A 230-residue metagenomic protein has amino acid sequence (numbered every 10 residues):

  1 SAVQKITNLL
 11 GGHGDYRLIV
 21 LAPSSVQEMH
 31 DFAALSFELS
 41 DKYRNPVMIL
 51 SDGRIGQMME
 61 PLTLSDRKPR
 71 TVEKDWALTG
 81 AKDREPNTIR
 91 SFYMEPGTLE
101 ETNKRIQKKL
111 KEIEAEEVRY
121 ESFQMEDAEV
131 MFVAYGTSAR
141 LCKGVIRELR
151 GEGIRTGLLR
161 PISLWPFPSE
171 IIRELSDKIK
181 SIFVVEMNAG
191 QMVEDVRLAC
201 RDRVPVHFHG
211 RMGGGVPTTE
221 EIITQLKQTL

Functional and structural regions predicted by a protein language model:
S1-A2, D31-A34, M58-S65, G144 (+2 more regions): Short acidic, glycine/serine/threonine-rich loops at helix termini
S1-D52: Conserved thiamine diphosphate
A34-L39, L64-R67, G144-R155, R173-D177 (+1 more regions): Short, solvent-exposed amphipathic alpha-helical segments in soluble enzyme and RNA/protein-processing domains
R44-S122: Conformationally flexible catalytic loops at phosphate/diphosphate-handling active centers
S51-Q57, G136-S138, A189, G213: Glycine-rich beta-alpha junction loops
R119-R155, L159, W165-I171: Redox- and metal-dependent alpha/beta enzyme cores, enriched for Fe-S-associated oxidoreductases and cofactor-handling
E186-L230: Peripheral docking tails and interdomain loops at the edges of cofactor- or intermediate-handling domains
